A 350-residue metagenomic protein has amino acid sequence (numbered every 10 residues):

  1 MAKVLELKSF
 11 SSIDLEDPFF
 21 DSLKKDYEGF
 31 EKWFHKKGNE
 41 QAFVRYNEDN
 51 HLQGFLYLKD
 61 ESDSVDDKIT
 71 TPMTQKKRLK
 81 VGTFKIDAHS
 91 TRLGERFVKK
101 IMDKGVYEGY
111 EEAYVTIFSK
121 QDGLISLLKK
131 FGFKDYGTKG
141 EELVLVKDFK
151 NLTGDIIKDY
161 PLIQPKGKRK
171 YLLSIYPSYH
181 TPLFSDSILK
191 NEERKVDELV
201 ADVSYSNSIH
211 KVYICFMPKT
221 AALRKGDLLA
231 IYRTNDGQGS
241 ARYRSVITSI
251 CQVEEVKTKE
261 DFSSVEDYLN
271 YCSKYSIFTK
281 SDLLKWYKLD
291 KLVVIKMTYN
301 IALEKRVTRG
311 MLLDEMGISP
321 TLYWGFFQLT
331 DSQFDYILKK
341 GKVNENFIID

Functional and structural regions predicted by a protein language model:
M1-K37, A42-Y46, S178-V203: Short amphipathic alpha-helix that is part of the acyltransferase structural core
R45, L58-D60, I86, V253: GNAT/GCN5-related N-acetyltransferase fold signature
H51-K80: Conserved acyl-donor/pantetheine-binding loop and adjacent beta-alpha core of acyl/acetyltransferases and related
G82-R92, F118: A short, internal acetyl-CoA/4′-phosphopantetheine-binding micro-motif in the GNAT/acyltransferase core
T91-V106, K130: Conserved acetyl-CoA-binding loop-helix of GNAT-fold acetyltransferases
K104, Y110-E111, V115-T116, D122-G123 (+2 more regions): Contiguous surface segments at macromolecular interaction interfaces
K219-Q238: Short coil-to-beta transition motif at edge beta-strands of beta-rich domains
R242-V256: Short beta-strand-centered aromatic/proline hotspots
